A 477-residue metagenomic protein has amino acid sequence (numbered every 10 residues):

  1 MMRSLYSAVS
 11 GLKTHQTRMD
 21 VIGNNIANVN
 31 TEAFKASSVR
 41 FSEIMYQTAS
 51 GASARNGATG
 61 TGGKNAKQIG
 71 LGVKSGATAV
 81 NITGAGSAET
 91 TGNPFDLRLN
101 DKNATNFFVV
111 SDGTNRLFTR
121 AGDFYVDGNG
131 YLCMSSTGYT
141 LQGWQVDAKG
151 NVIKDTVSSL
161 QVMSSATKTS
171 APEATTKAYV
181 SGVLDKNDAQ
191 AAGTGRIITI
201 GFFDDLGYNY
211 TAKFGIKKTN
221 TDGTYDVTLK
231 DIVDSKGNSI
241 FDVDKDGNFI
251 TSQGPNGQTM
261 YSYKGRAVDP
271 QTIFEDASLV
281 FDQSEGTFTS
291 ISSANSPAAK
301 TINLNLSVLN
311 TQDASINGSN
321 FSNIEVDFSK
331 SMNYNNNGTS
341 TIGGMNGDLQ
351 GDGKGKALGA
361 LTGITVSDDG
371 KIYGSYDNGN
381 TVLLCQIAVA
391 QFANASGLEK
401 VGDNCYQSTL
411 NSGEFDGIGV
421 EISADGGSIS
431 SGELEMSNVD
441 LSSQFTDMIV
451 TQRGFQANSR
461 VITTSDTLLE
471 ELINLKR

Functional and structural regions predicted by a protein language model:
M1-A8: Generic N-terminal amphipathic, Lys/Arg-enriched alpha-helix
M2, N28, K35-N438, F445-D447 (+1 more regions): Small/polar low-complexity and glycine-rich loop motifs
A8, L12-H15, N30-F41, S430 (+5 more regions): Alpha-helical heptad-repeat coiled-coil segments that mediate oligomerization/polymerization in large
R18-N30: N-terminal signal-anchor module of multipass membrane proteins
N458: Acidic/polar, glycine-anchored loop/turn motif associated with catalytic or activation segments that engage anionic
